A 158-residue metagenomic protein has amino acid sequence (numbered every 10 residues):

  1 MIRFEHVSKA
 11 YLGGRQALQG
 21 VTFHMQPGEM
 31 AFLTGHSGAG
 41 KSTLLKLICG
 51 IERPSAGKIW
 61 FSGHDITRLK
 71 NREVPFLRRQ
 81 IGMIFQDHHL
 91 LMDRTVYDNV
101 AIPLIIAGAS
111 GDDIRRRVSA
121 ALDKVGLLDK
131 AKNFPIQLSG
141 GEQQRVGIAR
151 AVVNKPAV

Functional and structural regions predicted by a protein language model:
T34-H36: The feature captures the beta-strand-to-loop junction immediately N-terminal to the Walker
C49: Helix-to-loop junction immediately C-terminal to a conserved catalytic motif
G57-D65: Conserved ABC transporter NBD signature motif
H64-D65, I105, D112-D129: Conserved ABC ATPase "signature" region
D87, V153-A157: A short, proline-enriched helix->beta-strand linker immediately N-terminal to the Walker B motif in ABC-type P-loop
D93-A101: Short coil-to-helix segment of the ABC ATPase nucleotide-binding domain corresponding to the Q-loop/switch region
F134-L138, E142-Q144: Conserved ABC ATPase signature
